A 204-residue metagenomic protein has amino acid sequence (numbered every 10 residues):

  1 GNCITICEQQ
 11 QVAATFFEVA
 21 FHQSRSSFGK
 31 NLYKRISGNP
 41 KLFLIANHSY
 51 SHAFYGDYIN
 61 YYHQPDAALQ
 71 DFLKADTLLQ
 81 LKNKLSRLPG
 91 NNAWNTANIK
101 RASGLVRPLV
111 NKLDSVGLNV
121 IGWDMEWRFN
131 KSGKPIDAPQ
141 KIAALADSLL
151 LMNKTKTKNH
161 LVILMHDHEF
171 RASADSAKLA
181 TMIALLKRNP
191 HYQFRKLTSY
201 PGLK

Functional and structural regions predicted by a protein language model:
G1-E8: Histidine-anchored nucleotide/phosphate-binding helix
N2, N31, K74, P108 (+3 more regions): Alpha-helical elements of Rossmann-like donor-binding domains used by nucleotide-donor carbohydrate transfer enzymes
N2, S27-K34, A138-A144, R188-K204: N-terminal pre-catalytic segment of deacetylase/amide-hydrolase enzymes
T5, N111, A184: Surface-exposed charge patches
E8-A138, T157-E169: Metal-dependent polysaccharide deacetylase catalytic core of the NodB/CE4 family, i.e., the active-site-bearing domain
Q11, Q23-S24, F170-K204: C-terminal domain-boundary segment and adjacent tail
P139-K156: A short, acidic, amphipathic alpha-helical segment used as a generic capping/interface helix at domain edges
